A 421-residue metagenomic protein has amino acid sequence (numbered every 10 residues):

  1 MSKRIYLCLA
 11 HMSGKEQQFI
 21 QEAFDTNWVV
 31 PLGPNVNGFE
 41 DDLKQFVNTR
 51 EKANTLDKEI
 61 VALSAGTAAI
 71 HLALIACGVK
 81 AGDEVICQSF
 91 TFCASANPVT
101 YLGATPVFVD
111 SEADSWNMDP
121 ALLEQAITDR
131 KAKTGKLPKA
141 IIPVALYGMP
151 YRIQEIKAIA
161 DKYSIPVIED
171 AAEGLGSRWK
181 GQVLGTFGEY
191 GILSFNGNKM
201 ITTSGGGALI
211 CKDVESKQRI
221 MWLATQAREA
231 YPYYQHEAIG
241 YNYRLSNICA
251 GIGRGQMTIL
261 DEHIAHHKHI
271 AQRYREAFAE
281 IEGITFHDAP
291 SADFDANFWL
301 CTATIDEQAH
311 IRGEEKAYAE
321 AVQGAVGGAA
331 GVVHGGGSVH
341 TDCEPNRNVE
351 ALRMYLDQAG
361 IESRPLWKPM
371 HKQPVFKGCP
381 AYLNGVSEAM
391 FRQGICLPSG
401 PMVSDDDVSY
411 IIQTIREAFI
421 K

Functional and structural regions predicted by a protein language model:
M1-V30, P398: N-terminal "arm"/small-domain region of PLP-dependent enzymes with the aminotransferase-like
L32-E84, P98-T100, F108, K133 (+1 more regions): Phosphate-binding glycine-rich loop
P34-D41, T49, D57, A121 (+7 more regions): PLP-dependent aminotransferase class I/II
Q88-S89, F108-E112: Short beta->alpha connector loops at strand-helix junctions that form conserved, small/polar/Pro-enriched
T91-A96: Conserved coil-to-alpha-helix start sites within the AMP-binding
G103: Structured binding elements
D114-T203, A208-I210, E215: Active-site phosphate-binding strand-loop segment of PLP-dependent enzymes
